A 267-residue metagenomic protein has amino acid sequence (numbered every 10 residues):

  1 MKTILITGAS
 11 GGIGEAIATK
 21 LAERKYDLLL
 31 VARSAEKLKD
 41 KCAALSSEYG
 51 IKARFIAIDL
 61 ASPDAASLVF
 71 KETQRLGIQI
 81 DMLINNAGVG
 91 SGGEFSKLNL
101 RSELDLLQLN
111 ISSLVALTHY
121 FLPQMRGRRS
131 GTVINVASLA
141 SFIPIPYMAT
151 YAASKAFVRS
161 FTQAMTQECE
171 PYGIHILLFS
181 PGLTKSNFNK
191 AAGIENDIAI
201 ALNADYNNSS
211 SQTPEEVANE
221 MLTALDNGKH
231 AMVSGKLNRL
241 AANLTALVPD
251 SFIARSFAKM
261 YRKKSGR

Functional and structural regions predicted by a protein language model:
S10-G11: Conserved glycine-rich cofactor-binding loop
R24-D40: Conserved glycine-rich Rossmann-like NAD(P)H-binding loop of the short-chain dehydrogenase/reductase
N86-S91: Conserved NAD(P)H cofactor-binding loop of Rossmann-fold oxidoreductase domains
E94-S96, S102-L107: Substrate-binding pocket helix/loop in short-chain dehydrogenase/reductase
T118, S154: Active-site helix of classical SDR
S138: Residue(s) in the substrate-gating loop at a strand-loop-helix junction that position the organic substrate next
P171-K236, S251: SDR active-site lid
